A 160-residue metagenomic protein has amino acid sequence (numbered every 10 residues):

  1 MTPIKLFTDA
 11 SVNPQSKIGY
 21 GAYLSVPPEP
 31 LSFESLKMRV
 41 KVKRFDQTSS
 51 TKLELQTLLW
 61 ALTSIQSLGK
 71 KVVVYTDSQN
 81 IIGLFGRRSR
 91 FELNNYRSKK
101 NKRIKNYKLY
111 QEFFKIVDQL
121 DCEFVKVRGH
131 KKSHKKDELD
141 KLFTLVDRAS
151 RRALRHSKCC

Functional and structural regions predicted by a protein language model:
M1-K52, T63-S64, L145-C160: RNase H-like nuclease fold core
V12-K17, L59-L142: RNase H catalytic domain
E54, L58: Short, conserved alpha-helix that lines the donor NDP-sugar binding/gating region of sugar-transfer enzymes
